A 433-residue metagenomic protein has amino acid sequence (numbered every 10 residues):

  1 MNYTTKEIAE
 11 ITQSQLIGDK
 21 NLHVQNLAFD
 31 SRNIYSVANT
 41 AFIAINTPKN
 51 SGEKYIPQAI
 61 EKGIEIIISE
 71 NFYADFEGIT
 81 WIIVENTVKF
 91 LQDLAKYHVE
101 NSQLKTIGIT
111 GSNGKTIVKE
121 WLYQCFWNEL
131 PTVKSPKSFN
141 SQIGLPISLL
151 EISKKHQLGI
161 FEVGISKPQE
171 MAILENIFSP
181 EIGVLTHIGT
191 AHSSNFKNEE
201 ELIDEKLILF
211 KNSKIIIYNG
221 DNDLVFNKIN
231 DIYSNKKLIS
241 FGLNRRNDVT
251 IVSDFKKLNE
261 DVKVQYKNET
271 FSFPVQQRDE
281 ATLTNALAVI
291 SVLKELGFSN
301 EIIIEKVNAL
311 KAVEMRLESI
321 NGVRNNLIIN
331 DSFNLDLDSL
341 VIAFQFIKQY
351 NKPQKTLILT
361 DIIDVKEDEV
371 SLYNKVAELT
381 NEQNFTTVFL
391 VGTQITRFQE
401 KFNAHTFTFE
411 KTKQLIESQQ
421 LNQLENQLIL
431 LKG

Functional and structural regions predicted by a protein language model:
M1-D93, K348-K352, E378-L379, Q383-T393 (+1 more regions): N-terminal leader/targeting and accessory segments in enzymes
I8, T40, A59, L94 (+14 more regions): Residue-level signal for inorganic ion chemistry
A9-T12, K89-G220, L224-K237: Phosphate-binding loop of NTP-binding sites
S31-Y35, N176, L415-Q423: Short amphipathic alpha-helix with an adjacent loop that forms part of the alpha/beta core around
K49, V313, S332-H405: Active-site beta-alpha connecting loops in nucleotide-dependent enzymes
A74-G78, V184-L327, K352-P353, E378-N381 (+3 more regions): Acidic, Mg2+-coordinating active-site environments of NTP-dependent enzymes
L424-G433: Peripheral docking tails and interdomain loops at the edges of cofactor- or intermediate-handling domains
